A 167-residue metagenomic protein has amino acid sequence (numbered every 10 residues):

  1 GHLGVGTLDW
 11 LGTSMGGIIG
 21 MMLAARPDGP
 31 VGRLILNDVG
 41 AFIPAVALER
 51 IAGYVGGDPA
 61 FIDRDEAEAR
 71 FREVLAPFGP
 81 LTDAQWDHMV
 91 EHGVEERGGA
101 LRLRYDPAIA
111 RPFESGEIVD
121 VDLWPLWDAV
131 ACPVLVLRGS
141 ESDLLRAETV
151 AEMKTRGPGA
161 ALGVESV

Functional and structural regions predicted by a protein language model:
H2-V46: Conserved hydrolase catalytic core segment
G6-T7, P30-V31, F78, P133 (+1 more regions): Secondary-structure boundary/capping positions in well-ordered alpha/beta enzyme cores
I18, L36-F78: Internal catalytic or translocation cores that form aromatic/hydrophobic pockets or channels for amphipathic metabolites
L23, V55-G57, G139-S142: Generic anion/oxyanion-binding catalytic loop in active/binding sites
A24-D28, L48-A52, T149-E152: Short, glycine/charged-enriched secondary-structure capping and boundary segments
I62-I118, T149: Conserved alpha/beta-hydrolase catalytic His-Asp/Glu region
W124, D128-V167: Conserved loop-alpha-helix segment in the C-terminal half of the alpha/beta-hydrolase fold that carries the catalytic
